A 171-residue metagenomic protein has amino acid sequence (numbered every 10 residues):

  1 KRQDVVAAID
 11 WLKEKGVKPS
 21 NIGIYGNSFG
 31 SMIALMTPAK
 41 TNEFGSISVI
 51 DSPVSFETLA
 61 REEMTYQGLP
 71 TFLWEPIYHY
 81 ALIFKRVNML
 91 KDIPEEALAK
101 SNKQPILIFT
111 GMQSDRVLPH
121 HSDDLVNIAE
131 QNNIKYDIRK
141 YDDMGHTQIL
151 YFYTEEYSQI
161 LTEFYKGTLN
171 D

Functional and structural regions predicted by a protein language model:
K1-G16: Alpha/beta-hydrolase active-site loop
G16-S28: Alpha/beta-hydrolase fold nucleophile elbow
G26-M36: Glycine-rich nucleophile elbow surrounding the catalytic serine of serine-hydrolase chemistry
M36-V87: Hydrolase active-site cap/lid region
S101-N102, L107-T110, S114: Short beta-strand/loop motif that positions the catalytic acidic residue of the alpha/beta-hydrolase fold
D115-H121: Conserved alpha/beta-hydrolase "acid-adjacent" motif
I138-M144: Short glycine-rich catalytic loops that host catalytic nucleophiles or stabilize transition states across multiple
M144-E155: Catalytic histidine-centered segment of alpha/beta-hydrolase-like enzymes
